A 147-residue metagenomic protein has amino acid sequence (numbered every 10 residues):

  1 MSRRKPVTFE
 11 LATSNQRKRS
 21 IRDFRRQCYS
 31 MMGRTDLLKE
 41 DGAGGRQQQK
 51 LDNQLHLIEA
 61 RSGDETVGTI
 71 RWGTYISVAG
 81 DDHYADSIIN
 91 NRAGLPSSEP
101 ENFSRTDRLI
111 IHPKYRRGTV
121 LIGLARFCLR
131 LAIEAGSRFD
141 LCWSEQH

Functional and structural regions predicted by a protein language model:
M1-Q47, L51-V67: Short amphipathic alpha-helix that is part of the acyltransferase structural core
P6-T13, T74, S87-N91: Short, solvent-exposed coil/turn linker segments
T13, S62, T74-I76, I110 (+1 more regions): Short, flexible loop/turn elements at secondary-structure junctions
E59, E65-Y75, R105: Conserved beta-strand in the GNAT
H83-H147: Acyl-donor binding region in acyl/amide transferases
